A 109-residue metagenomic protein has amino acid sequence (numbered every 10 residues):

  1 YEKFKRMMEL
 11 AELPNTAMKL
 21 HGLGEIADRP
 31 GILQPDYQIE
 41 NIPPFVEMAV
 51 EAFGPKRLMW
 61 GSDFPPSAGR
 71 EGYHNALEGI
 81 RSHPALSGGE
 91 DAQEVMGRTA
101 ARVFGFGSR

Functional and structural regions predicted by a protein language model:
Y1-M59, R70, S108: Catalytic pocket-lining loop regions of alpha/beta-barrel enzymes, especially the amidohydrolase/enolase/GH5 lineages
E47-M48, A52-M59, A68-R109: Mid-to-C-terminal alpha-helical segments outside catalytic/metal-binding sites
S62-F64: Active-site metal-binding loops of divalent metal-dependent hydrolases
